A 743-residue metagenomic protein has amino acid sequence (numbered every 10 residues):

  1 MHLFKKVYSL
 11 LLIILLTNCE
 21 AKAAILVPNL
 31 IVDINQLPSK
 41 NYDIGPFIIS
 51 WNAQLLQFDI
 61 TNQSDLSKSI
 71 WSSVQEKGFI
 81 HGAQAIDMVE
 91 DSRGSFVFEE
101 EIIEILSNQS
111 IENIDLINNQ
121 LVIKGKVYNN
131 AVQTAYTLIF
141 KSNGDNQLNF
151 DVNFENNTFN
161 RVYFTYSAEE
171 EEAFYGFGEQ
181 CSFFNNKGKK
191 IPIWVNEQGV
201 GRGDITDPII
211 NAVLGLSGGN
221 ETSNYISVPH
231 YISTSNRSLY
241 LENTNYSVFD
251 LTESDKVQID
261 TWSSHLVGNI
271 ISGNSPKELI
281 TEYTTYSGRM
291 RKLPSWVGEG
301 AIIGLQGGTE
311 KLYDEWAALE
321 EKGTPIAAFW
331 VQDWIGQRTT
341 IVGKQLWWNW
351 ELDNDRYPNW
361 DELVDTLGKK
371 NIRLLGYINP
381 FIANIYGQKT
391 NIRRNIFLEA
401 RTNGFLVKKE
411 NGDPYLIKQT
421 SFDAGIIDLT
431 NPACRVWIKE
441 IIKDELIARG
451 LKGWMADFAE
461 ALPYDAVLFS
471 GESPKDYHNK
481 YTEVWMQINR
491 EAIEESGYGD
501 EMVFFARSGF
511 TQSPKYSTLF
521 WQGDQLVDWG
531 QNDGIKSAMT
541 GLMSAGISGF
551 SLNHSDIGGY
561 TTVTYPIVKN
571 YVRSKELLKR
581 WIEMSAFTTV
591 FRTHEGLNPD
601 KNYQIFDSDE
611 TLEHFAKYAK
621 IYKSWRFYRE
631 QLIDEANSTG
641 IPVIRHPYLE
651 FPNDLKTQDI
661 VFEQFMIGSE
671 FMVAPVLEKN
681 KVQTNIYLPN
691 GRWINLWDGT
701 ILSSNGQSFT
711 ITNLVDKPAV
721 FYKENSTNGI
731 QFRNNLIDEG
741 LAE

Functional and structural regions predicted by a protein language model:
H2-L10: Sec-dependent signal peptide recognition, specifically the positively charged N-region followed immediately by
S9-T17: Bacterial N-terminal signal peptides
A21-A23: Boundary at the C-terminal end of the N-terminal hydrophobic targeting segment
I25-W296, I302-Q306, W316-E321, E650 (+2 more regions): Catalytic and substrate-binding clefts that recognize carbohydrates or anionic sugar/phosphate headgroups
R291, E320-A327, R356-L375, L398-E399 (+11 more regions): Secondary-structure transition/capping motifs at alpha-helix termini and the adjoining loop/turn into the next element
K292-G471, P514: Aromatic-lined carbohydrate-binding/catalytic grooves of carbohydrate-active enzymes
N403-L451, M486-V527, T593-T611: Alpha-amylase-like alpha-glycosidases and glucanotransferases acting on alpha-linked glucans and related
R490-V503, S508-Q522, A545-S555, Y560-E743: Catalytic core of carbohydrate-active enzymes
